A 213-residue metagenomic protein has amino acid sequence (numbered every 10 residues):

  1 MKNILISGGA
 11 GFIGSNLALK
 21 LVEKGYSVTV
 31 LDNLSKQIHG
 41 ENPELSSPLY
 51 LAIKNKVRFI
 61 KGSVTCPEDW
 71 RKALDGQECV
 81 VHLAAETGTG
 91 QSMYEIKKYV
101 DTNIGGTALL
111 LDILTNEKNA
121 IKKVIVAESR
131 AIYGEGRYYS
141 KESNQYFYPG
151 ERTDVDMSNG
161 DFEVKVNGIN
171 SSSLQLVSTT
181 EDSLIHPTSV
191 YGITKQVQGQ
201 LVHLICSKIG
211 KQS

Functional and structural regions predicted by a protein language model:
M1-Q212: N-terminal Rossmann-like NAD(P)+-binding domain of SDR-like oxidoreductases, especially those catalyzing
